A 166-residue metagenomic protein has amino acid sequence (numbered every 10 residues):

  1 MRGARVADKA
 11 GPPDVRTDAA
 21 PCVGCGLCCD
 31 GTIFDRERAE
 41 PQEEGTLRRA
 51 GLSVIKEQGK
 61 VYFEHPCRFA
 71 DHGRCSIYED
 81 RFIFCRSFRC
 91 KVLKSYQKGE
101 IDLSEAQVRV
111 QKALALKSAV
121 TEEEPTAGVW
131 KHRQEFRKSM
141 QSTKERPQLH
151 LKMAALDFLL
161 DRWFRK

Functional and structural regions predicted by a protein language model:
M1-K166: Hydrophobic scaffolds flanking metal-cofactor catalytic centers in soluble metalloenzymes
